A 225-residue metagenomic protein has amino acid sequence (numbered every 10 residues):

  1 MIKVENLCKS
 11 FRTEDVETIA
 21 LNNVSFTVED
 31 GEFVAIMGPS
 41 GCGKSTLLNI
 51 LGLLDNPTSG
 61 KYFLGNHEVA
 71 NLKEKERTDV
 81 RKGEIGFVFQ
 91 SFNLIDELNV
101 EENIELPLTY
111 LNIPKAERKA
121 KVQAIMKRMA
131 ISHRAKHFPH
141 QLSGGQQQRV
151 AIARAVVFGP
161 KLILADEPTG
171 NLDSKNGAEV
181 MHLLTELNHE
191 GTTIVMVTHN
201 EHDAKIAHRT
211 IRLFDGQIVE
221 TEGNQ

Functional and structural regions predicted by a protein language model:
M1, N224-Q225: Short, Lys/Arg-enriched, disordered terminal segments
I2-T210: ABC family nucleotide-binding domain
T210-G223: H-loop (His-switch) and adjacent beta-strand-loop-beta switch element of ABC-type ATPase nucleotide-binding domains
